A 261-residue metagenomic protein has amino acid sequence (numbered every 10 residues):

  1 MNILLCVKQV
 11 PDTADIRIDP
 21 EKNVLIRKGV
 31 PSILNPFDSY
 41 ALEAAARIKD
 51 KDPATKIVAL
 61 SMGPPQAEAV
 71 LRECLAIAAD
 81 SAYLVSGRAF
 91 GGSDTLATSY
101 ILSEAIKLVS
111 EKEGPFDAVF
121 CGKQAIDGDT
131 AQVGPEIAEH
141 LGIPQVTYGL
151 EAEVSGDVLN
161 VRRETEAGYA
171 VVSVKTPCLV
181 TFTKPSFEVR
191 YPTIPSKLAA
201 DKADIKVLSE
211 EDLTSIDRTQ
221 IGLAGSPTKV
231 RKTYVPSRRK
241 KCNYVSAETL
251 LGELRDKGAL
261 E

Functional and structural regions predicted by a protein language model:
M1-E261: N-terminal glycine-rich FAD/FM-binding segment characteristic of electron-transfer flavoproteins
